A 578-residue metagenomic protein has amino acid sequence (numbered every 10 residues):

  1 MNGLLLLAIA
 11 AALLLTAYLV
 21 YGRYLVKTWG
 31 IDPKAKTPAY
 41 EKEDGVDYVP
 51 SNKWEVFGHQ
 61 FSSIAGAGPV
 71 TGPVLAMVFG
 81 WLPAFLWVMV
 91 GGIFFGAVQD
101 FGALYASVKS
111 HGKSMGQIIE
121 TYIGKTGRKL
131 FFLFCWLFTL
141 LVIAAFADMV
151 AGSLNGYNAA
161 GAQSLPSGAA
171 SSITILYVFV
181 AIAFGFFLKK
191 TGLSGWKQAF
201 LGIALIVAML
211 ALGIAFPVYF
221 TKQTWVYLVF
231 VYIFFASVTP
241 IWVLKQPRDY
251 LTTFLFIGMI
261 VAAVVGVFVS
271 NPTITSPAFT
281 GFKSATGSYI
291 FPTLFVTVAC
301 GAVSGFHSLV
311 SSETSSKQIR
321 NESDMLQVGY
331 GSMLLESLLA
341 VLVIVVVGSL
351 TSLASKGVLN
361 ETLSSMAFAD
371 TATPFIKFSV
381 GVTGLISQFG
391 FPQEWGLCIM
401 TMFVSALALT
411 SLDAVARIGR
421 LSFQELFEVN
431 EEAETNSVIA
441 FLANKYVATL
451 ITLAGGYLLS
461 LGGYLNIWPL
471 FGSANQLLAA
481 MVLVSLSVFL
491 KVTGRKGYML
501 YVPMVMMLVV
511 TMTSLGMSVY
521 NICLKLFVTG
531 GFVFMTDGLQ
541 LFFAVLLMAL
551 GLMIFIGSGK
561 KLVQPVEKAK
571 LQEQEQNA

Functional and structural regions predicted by a protein language model:
M1-T16, I203-W242, Q246-T252, A262-V269 (+4 more regions): A generic transmembrane alpha-helix motif of multi-pass inner-membrane proteins
N2, V70, L82, L141-G161 (+13 more regions): Transmembrane helix-loop junctions in multi-pass membrane proteins
N2-L19, A76-S107, G116, S171-A181 (+3 more regions): Extracellular loop-to-transmembrane helix junctions
T16-V70, T253, Y289, T293 (+1 more regions): Membrane-interface "cap" regions at the ends of multi-pass membrane proteins
R23-V49, L75, F85, M89 (+6 more regions): Flexible loop linkers connecting adjacent transmembrane helices in multi-pass alpha-helical membrane transporters
S51-S110, T121-K125, V142-N158, Q327-S355 (+2 more regions): Membrane-interface helix-loop-helix modules in multi-pass membrane proteins
K125-L140, G331-S337, G396, L409-L412 (+1 more regions): Loop-to-transmembrane helix boundary motifs in multi-pass membrane proteins
V267-G281, L334-V380: Extracellular/periplasmic helix-exit of transmembrane alpha-helices
